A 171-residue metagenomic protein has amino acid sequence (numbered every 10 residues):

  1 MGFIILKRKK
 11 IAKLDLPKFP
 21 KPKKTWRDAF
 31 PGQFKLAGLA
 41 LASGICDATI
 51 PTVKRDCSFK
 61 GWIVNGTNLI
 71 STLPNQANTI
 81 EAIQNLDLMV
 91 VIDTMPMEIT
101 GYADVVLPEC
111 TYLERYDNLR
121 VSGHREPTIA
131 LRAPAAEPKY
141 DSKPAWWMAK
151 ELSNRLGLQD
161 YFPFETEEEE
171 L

Functional and structural regions predicted by a protein language model:
M1-G101, T111-N118, P127-I129: Extended redox/cofactor-interaction regions of prokaryotic respiratory oxidoreductases
I4-P31, I63, P134-L171: N-terminal leader/propeptide and maturation segments of large enzyme subunits in energy/redox metabolism and hydrolases
I80, H124, T166-E170: Residue-level signal for alpha-helical context at structural boundaries
D104: Catalytic, metal-anchored helix/loop core of enzyme active sites in primary metabolism
L107-P108: Catalytic alpha/beta core of large soluble enzyme barrels
E114-R115, L119-S142: P-loop/Walker A phosphate-binding loop and immediately adjacent motor/lid segment at beta-alpha junctions
